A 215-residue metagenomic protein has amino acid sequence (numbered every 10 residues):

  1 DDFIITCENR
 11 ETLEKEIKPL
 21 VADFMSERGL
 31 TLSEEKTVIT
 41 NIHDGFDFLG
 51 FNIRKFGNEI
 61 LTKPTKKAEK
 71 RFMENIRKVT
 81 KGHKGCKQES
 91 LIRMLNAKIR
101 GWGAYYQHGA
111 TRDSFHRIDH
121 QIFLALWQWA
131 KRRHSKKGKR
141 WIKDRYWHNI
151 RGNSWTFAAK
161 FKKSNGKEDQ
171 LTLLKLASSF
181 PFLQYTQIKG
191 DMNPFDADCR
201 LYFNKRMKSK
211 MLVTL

Functional and structural regions predicted by a protein language model:
D2-L215: Non-catalytic terminal/accessory segments
